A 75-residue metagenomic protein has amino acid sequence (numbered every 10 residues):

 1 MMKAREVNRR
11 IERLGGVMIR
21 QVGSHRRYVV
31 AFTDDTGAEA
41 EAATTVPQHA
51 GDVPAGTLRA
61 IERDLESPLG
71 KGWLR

Functional and structural regions predicted by a protein language model:
M1-S24, V29-R75: Basic nucleic-acid-binding interfaces
